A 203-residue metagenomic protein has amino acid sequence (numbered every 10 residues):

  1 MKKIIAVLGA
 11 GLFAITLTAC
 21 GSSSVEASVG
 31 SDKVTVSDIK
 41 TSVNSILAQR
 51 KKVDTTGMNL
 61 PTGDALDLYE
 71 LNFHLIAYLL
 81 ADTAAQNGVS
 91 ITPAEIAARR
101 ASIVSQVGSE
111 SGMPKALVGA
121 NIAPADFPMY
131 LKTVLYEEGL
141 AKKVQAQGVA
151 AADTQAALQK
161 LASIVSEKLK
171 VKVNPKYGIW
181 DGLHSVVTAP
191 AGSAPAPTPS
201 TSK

Functional and structural regions predicted by a protein language model:
M1-G63, Q159-K203: Short, low-structural-confidence N-terminal segments
T18, N44-I46, R50-T56, A97 (+6 more regions): General N-terminal targeting signals
S24-I122: N-terminal targeting/tethering segments
G63-Q86, M113-V171: Solvent-exposed, amphipathic alpha-helical "stalk/arm" or coiled-coil-like segments used as scaffolds
P93-I96, F127, K176: Residue-level detector of family-conserved "landmark" positions at structurally sensitive sites
A101-S111, V134-Q145, P175-W180, T188-K203: Short, highly charged low-complexity linear segments
